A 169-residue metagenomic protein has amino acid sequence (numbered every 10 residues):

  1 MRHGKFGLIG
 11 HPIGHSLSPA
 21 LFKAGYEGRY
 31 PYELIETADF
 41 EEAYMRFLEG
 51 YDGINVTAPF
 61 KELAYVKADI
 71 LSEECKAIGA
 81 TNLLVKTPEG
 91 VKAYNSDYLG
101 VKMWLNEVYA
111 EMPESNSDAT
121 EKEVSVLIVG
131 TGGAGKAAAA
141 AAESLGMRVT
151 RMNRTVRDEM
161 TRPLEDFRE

Functional and structural regions predicted by a protein language model:
R2-E111: Phosphate/diphosphate ligand-binding glycine-rich loop within oxidoreductases
G10, K92-Y98, L105, Y109 (+2 more regions): Glycine-rich adenosine-cofactor-binding loop
F60-L63, A134, D158: Short phosphate-engaging motifs
L145-E169: Anionic-ligand binding region
